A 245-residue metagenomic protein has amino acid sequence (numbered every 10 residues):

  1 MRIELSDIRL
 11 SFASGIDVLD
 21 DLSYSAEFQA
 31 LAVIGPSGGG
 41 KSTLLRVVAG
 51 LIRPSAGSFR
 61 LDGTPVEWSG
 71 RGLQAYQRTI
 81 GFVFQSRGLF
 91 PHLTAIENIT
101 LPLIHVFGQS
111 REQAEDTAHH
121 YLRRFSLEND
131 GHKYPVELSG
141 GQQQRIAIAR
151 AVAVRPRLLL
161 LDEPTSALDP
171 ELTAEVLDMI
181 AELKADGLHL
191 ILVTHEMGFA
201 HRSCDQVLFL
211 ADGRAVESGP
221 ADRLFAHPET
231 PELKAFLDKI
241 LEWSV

Functional and structural regions predicted by a protein language model:
A49: Helix-to-loop junction immediately C-terminal to a conserved catalytic motif
V66-G81, R111, A185, L224-P228: ABC ATPase NBD coupling module
R111-D130: Conserved ABC ATPase "signature" region
Y134-L138, Q142: Conserved ABC ATPase signature
A153-R157: A short, proline-enriched helix->beta-strand linker immediately N-terminal to the Walker B motif in ABC-type P-loop
L159-D162: Catalytic Walker B motif of ABC-type/P-loop ATPase nucleotide-binding domains
